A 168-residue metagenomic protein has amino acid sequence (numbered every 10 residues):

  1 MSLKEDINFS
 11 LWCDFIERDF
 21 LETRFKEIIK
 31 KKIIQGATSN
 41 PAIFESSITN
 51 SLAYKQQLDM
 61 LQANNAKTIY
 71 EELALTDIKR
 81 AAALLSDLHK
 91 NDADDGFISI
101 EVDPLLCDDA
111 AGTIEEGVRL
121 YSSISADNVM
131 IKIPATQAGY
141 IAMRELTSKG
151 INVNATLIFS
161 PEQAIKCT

Functional and structural regions predicted by a protein language model:
M1-R24: N- or domain-start disorder-to-order transition segments that initiate the globular core
D14, D127-T136, I151-Q163: Catalytic beta/alpha-barrel core
F20-Q56: An N-terminal structural lobe/cap that precedes and organizes the functional/catalytic core across diverse proteins
I33-Q35, A142-V153: Glycine-enriched alpha-helix->loop->beta-strand junction motifs that scaffold or abut catalytic
N40, I100, I131, L146 (+1 more regions): Conserved, mostly hydrophobic/aromatic
I43-Y140: Active-site beta->alpha loop and helix N-cap motifs at the rims of alpha/beta catalytic domains
S47-I48, E162-T168: Short, charged, surface-exposed secondary-structure boundary motifs
